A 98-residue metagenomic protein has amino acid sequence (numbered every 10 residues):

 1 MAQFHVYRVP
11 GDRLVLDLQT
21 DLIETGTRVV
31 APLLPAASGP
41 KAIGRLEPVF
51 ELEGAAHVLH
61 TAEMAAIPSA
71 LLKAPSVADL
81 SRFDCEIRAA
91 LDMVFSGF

Functional and structural regions predicted by a protein language model:
Q3-P10, L16-P48: Compact nucleic-acid interaction/catalytic patches
H5, R13, C85-A89: Active-site-proximal helix/loop capping residues that flank conserved catalytic or ligand/cofactor
D12, T20, D92-S96: Residue-level marker of positions within ordered structural domains that often coincide with functionally constrained
D12-R13, A55: Beta-strand-connecting loop/turn residues
E53-F98: C-terminal terminal-subdomain/extension
